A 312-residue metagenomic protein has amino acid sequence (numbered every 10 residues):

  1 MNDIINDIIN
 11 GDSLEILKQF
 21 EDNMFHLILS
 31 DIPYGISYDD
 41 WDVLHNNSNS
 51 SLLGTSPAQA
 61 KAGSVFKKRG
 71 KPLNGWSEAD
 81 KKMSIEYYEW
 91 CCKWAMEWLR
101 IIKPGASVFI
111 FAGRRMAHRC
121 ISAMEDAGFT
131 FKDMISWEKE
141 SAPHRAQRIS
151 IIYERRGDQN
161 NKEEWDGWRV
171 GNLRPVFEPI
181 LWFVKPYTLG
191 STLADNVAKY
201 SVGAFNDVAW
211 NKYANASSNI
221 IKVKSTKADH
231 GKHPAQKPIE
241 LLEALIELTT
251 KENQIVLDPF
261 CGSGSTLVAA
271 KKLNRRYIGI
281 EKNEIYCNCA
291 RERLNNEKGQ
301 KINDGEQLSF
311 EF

Functional and structural regions predicted by a protein language model:
N2-G299, D304, F310-F312: Core catalytic lobe of class I
